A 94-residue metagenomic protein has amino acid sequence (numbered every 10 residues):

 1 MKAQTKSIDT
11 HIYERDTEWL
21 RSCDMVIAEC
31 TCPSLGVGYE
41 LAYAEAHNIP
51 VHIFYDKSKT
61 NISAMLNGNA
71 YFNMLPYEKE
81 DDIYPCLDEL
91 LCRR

Functional and structural regions predicted by a protein language model:
M1-R94: Conserved catalytic or regulatory cores that recognize and/or transform ribose-phosphate-containing ligands
